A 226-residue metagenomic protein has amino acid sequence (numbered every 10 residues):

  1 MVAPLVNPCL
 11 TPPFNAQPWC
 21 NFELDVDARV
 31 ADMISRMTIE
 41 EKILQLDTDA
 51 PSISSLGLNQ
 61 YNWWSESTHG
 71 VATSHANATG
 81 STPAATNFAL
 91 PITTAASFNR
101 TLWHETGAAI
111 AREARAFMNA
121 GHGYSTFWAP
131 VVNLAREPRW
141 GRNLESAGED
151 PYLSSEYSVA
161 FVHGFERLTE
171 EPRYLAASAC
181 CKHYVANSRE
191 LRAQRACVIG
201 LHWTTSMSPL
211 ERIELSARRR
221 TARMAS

Functional and structural regions predicted by a protein language model:
M1-S226: Glycoside hydrolase catalytic-domain context in secreted enzymes
